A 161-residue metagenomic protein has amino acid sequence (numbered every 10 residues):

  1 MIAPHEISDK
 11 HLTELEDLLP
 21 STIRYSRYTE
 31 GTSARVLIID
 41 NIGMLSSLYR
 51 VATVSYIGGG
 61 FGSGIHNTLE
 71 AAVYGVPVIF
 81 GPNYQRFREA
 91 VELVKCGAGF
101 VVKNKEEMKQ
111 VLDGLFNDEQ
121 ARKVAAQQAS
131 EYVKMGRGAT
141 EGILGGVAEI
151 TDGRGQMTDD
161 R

Functional and structural regions predicted by a protein language model:
M1-R161: Nucleotide-activated sugar donor-binding and catalytic core shared by glycosyltransferases and related lipid-linked
